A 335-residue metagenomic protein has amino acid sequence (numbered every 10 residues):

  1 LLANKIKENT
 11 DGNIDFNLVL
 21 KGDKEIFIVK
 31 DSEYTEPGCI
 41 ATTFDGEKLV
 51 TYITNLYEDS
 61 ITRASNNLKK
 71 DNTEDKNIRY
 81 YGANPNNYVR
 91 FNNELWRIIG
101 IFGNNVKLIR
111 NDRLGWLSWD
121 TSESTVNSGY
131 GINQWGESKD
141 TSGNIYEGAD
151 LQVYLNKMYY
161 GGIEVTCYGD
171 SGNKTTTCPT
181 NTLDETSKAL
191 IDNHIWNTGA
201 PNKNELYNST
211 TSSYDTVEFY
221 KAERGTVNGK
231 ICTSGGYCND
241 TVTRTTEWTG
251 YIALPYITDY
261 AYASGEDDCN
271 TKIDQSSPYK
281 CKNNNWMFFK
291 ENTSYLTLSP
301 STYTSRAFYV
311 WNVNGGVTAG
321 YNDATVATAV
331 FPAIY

Functional and structural regions predicted by a protein language model:
L2-Y335: Long, domain-scale functional regions
